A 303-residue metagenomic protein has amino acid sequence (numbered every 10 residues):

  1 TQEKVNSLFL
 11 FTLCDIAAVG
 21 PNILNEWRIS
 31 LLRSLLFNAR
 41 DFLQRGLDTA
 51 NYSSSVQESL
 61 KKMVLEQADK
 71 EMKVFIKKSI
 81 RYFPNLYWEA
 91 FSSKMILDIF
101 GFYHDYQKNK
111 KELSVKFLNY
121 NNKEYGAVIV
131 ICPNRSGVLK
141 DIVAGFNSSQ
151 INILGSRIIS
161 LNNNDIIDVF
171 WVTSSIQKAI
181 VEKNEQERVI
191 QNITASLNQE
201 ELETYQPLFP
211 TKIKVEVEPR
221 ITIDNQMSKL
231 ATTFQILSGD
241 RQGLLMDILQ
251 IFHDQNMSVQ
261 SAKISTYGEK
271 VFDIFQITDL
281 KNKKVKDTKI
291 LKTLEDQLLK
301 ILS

Functional and structural regions predicted by a protein language model:
T1-S303: Regulatory modules associated with amino-acid/nitrogen control
